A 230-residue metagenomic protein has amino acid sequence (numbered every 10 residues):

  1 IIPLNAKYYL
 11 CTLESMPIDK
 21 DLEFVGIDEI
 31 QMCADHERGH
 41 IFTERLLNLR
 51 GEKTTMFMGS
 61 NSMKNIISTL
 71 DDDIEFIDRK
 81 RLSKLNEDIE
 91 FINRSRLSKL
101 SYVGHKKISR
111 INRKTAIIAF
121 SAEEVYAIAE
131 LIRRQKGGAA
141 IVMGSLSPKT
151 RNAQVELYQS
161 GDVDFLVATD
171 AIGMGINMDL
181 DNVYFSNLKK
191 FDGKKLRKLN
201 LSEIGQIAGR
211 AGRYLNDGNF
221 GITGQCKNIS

Functional and structural regions predicted by a protein language model:
I1-P3, C11-M16, S121-E123, I141-A153 (+1 more regions): Conserved helicase motor
I2-E14, L97-G104: Short glycine-rich substrate-engagement loop in P-loop NTPases that contacts/grips substrate
A6-E29, D35: Conserved RecA-like ASCE ATPase "motif II neighborhood" in helicase/translocase motors
A6-Y8, D21-F24, G51-F57, K114 (+1 more regions): Loop/turn-to-beta-strand initiation segments
T12-D21, L46, V125-Y126, L166-F185 (+1 more regions): SF2 helicase motor core recognition
F24, Q31-L100: Post-DEXD/H (motif II) to motif III coupling segment of the RecA-like Helicase ATP-binding lobe
K53-T54, G59-N65, M178-S230: Conserved segment of the helicase C-terminal RecA-like domain
T55-M58, I111-Q135, A139-M143: Conserved strand-helix element at the start of the C-terminal RecA-like helicase core
